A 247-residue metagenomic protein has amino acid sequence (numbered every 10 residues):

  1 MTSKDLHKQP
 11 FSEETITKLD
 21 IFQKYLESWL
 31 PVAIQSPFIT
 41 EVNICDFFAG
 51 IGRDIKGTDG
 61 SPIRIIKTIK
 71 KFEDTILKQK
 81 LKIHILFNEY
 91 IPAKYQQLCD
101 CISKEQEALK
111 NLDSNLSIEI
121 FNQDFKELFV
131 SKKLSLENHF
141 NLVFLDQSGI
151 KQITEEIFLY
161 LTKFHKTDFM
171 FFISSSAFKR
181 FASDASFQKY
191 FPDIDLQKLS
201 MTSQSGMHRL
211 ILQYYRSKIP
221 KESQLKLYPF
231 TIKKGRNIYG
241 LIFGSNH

Functional and structural regions predicted by a protein language model:
M1-K67, K71-F72: S-adenosyl-L-methionine
E13, E127, L134-N141, S148-H247: Class I S-adenosyl-L-methionine
Q35-E41, T75-K82, K110-L116, E137: Short helix-terminating capping/connector loops at secondary-structure junctions
C45-I55, F72-T75, Q79-I102: N-terminal accessory alpha/beta regions
F47-G52, Y90-I91, Q123-F125, D146-S148 (+1 more regions): An acidic- and aromatic-residue-enriched active-site/binding cleft used to recognize and process polar
T58-D59, L98-C99, T154-E155: Conserved strand-to-helix beginnings and helix N-cap segments that scaffold or border functional pockets
D59-I69, S103, G206-Q213: Well-ordered, non-membrane alpha-helical segments in soluble/globular domains
H84-N138: S-adenosyl-L-methionine
